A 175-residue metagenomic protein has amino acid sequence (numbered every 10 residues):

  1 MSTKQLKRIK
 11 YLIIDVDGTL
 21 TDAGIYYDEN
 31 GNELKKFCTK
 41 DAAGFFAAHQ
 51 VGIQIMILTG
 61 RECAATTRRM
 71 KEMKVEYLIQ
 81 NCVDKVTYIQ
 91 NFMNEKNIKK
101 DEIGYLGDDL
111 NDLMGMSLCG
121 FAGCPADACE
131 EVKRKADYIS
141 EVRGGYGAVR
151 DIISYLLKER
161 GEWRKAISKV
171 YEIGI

Functional and structural regions predicted by a protein language model:
S2-T87: Alpha-helical substrate-recognition element adjacent to the catalytic core
K35, K71-M73, Y77-I79, V86-I175: Mg2+-dependent phosphoryl-transfer enzymes with acidic/Ser/Thr/Gly-rich catalytic loops
